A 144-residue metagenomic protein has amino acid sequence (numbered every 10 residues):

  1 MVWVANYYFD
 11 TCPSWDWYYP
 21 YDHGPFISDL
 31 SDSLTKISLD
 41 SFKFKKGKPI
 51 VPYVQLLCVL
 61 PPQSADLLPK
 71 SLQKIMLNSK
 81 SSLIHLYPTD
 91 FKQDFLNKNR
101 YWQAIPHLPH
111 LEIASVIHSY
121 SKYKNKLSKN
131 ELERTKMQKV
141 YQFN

Functional and structural regions predicted by a protein language model:
V2-N144: Long acidic/polar interaction regions in large eukaryotic complex-forming proteins
